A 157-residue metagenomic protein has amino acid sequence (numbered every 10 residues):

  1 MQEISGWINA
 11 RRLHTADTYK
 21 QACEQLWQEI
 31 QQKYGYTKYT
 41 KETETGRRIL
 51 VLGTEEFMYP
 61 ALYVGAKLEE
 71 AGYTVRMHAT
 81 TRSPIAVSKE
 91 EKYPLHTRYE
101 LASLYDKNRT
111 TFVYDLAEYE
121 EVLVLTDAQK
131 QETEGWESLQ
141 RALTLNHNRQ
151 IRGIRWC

Functional and structural regions predicted by a protein language model:
M1-C157: PRPP-associated nucleotide enzymes
